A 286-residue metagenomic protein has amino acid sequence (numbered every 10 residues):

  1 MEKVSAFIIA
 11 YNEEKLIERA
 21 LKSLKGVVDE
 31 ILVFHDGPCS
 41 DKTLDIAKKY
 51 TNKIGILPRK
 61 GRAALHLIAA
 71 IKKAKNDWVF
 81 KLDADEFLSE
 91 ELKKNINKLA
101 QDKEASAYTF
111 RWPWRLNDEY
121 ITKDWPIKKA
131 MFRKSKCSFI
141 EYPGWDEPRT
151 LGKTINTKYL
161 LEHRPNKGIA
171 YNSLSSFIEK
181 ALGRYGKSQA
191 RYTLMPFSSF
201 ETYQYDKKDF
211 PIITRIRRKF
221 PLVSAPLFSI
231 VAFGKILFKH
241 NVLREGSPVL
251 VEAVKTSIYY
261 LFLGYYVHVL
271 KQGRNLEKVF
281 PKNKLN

Functional and structural regions predicted by a protein language model:
K3-S5: Cell-envelope/extracellular polymer assembly enzymes that use nucleotide-activated donors
I9-G26: Short, well-formed alpha-helical segments that are part of the catalytic scaffolds of diverse glycosyltransferases
E18, C39-Y50, E91: Acidic helix N-cap motif at the loop->helix transition within catalytic regions of sugar-transfer enzymes
S23, V33-D45, R59, D83: A conserved acidic beta->alpha catalytic loop
D29, L44-K73: Conserved donor nucleotide-binding strand/loop of the catalytic core
A64-I71, S89-L270: Catalytic-site signature of metal-activated, phosphate-bearing donor transferases, centered on the GT-A/GT-A-like
V79: Short aromatic/hydrophobic "clamp" motif used to bind/position activated sugar donors
Y265-N286: Juxtamembrane C-terminal module of membrane proteins
